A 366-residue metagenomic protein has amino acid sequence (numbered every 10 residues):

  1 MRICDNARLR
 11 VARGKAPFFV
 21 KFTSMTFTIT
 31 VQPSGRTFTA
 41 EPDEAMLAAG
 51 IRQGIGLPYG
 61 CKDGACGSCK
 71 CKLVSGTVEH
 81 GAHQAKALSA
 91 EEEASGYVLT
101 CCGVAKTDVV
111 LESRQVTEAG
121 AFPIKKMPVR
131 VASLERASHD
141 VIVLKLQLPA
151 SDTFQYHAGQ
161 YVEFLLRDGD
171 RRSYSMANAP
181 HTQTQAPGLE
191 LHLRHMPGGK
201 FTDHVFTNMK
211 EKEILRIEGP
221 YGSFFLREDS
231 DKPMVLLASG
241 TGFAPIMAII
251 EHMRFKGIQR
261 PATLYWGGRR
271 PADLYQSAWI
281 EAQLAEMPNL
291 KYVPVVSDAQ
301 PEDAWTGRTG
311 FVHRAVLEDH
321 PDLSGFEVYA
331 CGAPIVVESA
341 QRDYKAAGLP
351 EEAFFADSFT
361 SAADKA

Functional and structural regions predicted by a protein language model:
V20-G103, V109, R260-A366: Reductase modules of NAD(P)H-dependent flavoproteins
V74-T77, R114-V116, R167, P220: Short, surface-exposed secondary-structure boundary micro-motifs
V98-A121, E213-I217: Short, structured interface segments
P123-I214, G268-R270, V295-D298: Ferredoxin-reductase
G159, G242, A333: Short, conserved phosphate/pyrophosphate- and ester-handling motifs at nucleotide-, phospho-/glycolipid
G219-D231: A short, basic/flexible loop-to-alpha-helix module at the beginning of a structural domain
